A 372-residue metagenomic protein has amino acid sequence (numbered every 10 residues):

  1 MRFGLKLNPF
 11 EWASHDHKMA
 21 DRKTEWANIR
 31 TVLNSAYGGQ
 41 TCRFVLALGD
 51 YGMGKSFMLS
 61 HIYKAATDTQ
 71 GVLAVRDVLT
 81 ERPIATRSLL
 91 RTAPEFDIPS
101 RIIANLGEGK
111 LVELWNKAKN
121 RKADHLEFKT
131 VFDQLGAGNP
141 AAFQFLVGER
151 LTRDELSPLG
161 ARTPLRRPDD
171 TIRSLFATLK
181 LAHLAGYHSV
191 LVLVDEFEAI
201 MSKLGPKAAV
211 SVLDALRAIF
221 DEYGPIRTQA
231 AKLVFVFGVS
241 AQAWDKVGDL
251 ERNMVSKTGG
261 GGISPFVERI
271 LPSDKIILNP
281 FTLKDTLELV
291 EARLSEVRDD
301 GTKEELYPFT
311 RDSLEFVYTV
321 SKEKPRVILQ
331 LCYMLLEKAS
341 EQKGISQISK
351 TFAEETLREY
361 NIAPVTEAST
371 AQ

Functional and structural regions predicted by a protein language model:
M1, P9-W12, W26, T152 (+1 more regions): The catalytic "switch" region of P-loop NTPases
M1-M19, R76, T80-P83, S88 (+7 more regions): Extended charged low-complexity segments that act as oligomerization/scaffolding linkers
M1-V45, K350-Q372: A short, basic N-terminal segment
N28, V32, F57-A65, D97-L106 (+4 more regions): Alpha-helical scaffold elements adjacent to nucleotide-binding pockets in ATP/GTP-utilizing enzyme cores
G38-Y187, P325-R326, A371: P-loop NTPase nucleotide-binding core
A65, T69, N105, E222 (+3 more regions): Active-site catalytic microenvironments for nucleophilic, acid-base chemistry
S88-A93, V239-Q242, C332-L335: Short beta-alpha junction loops
R269, P280-Q372: C-terminal alpha-helical "lid" subdomain
